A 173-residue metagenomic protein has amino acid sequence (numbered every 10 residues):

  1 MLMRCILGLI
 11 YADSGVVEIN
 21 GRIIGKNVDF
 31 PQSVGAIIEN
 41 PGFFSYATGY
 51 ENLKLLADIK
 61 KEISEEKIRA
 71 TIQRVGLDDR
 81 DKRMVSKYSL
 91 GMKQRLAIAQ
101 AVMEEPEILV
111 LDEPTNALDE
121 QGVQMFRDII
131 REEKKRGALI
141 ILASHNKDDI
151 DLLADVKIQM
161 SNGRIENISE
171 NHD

Functional and structural regions predicted by a protein language model:
L7: Helix-to-loop junction immediately C-terminal to a conserved catalytic motif
G15-F30: Conserved ABC transporter NBD signature motif
K54, E65-R80: Conserved ABC ATPase "signature" region
L109-E113: Catalytic Walker B motif of ABC-type/P-loop ATPase nucleotide-binding domains
E120-Q121: Helix N-cap at the start of a conserved alpha-helix in ABC-type nucleotide-binding domains
S144-H145: H-loop/switch region of ABC-family ATPase nucleotide-binding domains
